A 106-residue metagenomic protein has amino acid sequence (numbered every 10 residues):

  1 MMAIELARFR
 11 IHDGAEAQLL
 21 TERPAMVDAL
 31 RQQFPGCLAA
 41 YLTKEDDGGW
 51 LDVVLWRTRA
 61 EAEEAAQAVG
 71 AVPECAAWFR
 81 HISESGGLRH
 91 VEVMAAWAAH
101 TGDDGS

Functional and structural regions predicted by a protein language model:
A3-R10, A39-V69: Short, well-ordered beta-strand segments in beta-rich or mixed alpha/beta enzyme and ligand-binding folds
R8, H90-A95: Short amphipathic
R10-T21: Short, surface-exposed ligand-recognition loops at beta-strand->loop->(often short) alpha-helix junctions that present
A15-A17, A60-A62, A99: Residue-level signal for secondary-structure boundary sites
Q18-L19, M26, E45, G102: Non-catalytic effector/regulatory segments
R23, F34, K44-D46: Generic secondary-structure microfeatures
A25, A29-L38, L55-H90: An amphipathic, aromatic/His-enriched active-site/gating alpha helix that lines ligand/cofactor pockets
M94-S106: Acidic/histidine-enriched, glycine/proline-rich intrinsically disordered or flexible terminal extensions
